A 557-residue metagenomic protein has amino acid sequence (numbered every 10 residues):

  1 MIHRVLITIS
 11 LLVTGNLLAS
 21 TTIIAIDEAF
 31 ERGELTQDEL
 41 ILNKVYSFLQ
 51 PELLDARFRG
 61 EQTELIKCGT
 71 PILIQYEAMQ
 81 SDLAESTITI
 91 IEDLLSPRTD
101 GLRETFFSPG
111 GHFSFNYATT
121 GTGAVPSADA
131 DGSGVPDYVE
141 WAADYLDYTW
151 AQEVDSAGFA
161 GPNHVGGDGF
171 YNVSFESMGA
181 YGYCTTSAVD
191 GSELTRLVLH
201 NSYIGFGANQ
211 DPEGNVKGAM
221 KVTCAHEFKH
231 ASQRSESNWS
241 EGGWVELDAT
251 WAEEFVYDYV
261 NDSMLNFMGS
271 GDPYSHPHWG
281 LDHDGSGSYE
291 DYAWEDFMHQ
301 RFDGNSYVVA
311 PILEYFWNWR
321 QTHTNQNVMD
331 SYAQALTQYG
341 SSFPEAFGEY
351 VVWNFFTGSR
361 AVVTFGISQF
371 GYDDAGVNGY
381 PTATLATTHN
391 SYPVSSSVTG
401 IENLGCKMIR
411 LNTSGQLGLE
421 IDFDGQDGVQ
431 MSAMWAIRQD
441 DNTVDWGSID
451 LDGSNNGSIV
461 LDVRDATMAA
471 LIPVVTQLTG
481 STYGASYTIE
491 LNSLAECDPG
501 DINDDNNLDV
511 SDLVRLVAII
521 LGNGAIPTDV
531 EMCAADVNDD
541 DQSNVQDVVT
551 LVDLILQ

Functional and structural regions predicted by a protein language model:
I2-T8: Sec-dependent signal peptide recognition, specifically the positively charged N-region followed immediately by
T14-G15: N-terminal signal peptide c-region/cleavage motif recognized by signal peptidases
T21-L194, H200-F228, S232-E236, S432-R438: Zn2+-dependent metallopeptidase catalytic core
A84, T322-E496: Beta/coil-rich, acidic/histidine-enriched accessory regions frequently appended to metallopeptidases
D155-Y171, R234, N238-W244, S263-F267 (+1 more regions): Surface-exposed patches in mature extracellular/periplasmic domains of secreted proteins
V198-G269, P273, G285: Zinc-dependent metallopeptidase catalytic helix centered on the HExxH motif and its immediate flanking segment
D272-S359: Active-site-proximal alpha-helical
L494-Q557: Cellulosome-associated attachment modules in secreted, modular CAZymes
